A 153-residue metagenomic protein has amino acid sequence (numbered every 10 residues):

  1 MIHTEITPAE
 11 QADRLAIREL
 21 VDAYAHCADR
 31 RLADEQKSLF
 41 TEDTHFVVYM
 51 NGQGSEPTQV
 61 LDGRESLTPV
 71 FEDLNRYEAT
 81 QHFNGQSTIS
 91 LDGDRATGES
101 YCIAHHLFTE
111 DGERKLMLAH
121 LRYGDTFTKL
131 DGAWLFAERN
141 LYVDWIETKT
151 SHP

Functional and structural regions predicted by a protein language model:
M1-D34, S38-E42: Short, low-complexity N-terminal intrinsically disordered segments enriched in polar/charged residues
I2-I6, N75-P153: A beta-strand edge to alpha-helix "cap/lid" segment located at domain peripheries
T4, L15-I17, V47, P69 (+1 more regions): General secondary-structure edge motif
T7, Q11, P57-L61, R114: Charge-dense, low-complexity intrinsically disordered segments
A33-I103: A solvent-exposed, acidic/Ser-Thr-rich amphipathic alpha-helical stretch
